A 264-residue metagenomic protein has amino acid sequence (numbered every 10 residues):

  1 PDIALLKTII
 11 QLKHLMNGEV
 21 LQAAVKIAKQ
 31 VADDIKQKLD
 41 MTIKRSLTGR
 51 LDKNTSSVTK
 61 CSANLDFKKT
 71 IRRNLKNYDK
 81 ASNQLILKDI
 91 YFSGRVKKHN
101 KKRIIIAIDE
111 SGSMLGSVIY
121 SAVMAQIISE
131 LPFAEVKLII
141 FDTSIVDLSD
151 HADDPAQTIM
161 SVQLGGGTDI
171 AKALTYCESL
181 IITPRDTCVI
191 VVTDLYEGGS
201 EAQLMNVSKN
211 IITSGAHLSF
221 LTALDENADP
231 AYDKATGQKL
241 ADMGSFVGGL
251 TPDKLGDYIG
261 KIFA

Functional and structural regions predicted by a protein language model:
P1-K101, G249, L255, F263: Acidic/polar low-complexity segments with low predicted structural confidence
H14, I108-S111: Active-site oxyanion-binding pockets that recognize sulfate/phosphate
T42-I43, K69, F92-I105, G112-A264: Acidic, glycine-rich A-domain
